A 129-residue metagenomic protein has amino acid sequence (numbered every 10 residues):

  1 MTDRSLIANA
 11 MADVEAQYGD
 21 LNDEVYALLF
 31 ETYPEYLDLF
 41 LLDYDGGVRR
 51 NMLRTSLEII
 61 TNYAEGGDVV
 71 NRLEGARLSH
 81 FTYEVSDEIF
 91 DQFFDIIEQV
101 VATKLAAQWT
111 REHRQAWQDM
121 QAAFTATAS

Functional and structural regions predicted by a protein language model:
M1-S129: Globin-like tetrapyrrole-binding proteins
